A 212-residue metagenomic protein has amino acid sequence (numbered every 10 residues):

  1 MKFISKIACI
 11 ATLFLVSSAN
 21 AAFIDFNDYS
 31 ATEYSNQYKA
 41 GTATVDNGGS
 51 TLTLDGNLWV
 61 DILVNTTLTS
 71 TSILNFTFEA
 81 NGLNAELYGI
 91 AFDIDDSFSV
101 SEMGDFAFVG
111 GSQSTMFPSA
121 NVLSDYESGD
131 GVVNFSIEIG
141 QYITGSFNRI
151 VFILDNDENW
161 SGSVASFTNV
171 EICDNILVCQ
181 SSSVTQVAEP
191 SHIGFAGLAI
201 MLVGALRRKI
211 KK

Functional and structural regions predicted by a protein language model:
M1-K6, R207-K212: Positively charged n-region of N-terminal signal peptides that target proteins for export
K2-I10, H192-F195: Sec-dependent signal peptide recognition, specifically the positively charged N-region followed immediately by
S17-A22: Sec/Tat signal peptide C-region and signal peptidase I cleavage site
N27-N36, G49-Y142, W160-S166: Extracellular ligand-binding interfaces
Q141-F152: Noncatalytic modules at the cell exterior or secretory-pathway interfaces, chiefly beta-strand-rich lectin/adhesion
F152-W160: Short beta-strand-plus-loop segments that form exposed binding edges in beta-rich domains
G162-S181: Exposed low-complexity, polar/acidic, P/S/T/G-rich flexible segments that act as propeptides, protease-susceptible
A188-R207: A short, hydrophobic C-terminal helix/tail in secreted or cell-surface proteins
